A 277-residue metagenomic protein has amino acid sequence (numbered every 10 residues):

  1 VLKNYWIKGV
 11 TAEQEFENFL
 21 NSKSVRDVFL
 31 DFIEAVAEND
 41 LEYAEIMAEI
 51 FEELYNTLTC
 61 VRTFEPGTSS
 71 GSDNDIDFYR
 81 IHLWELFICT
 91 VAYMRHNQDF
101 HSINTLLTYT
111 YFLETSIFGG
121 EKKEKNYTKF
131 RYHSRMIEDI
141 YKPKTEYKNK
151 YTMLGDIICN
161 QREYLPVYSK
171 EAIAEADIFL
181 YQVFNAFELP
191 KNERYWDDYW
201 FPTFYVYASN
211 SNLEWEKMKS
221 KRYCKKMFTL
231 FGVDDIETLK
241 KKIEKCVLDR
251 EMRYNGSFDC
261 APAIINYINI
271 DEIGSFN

Functional and structural regions predicted by a protein language model:
V1-S70: Charge-rich interaction segments
T11-A12, S22-V25, T90, P202 (+2 more regions): A generic structural signal for solvent-exposed, polar alpha-helical segments
N39-I157: Soluble C-terminal extramembrane regulatory/interaction domains of multi-pass membrane proteins
T105-N277: Charge-dense, extended regions
